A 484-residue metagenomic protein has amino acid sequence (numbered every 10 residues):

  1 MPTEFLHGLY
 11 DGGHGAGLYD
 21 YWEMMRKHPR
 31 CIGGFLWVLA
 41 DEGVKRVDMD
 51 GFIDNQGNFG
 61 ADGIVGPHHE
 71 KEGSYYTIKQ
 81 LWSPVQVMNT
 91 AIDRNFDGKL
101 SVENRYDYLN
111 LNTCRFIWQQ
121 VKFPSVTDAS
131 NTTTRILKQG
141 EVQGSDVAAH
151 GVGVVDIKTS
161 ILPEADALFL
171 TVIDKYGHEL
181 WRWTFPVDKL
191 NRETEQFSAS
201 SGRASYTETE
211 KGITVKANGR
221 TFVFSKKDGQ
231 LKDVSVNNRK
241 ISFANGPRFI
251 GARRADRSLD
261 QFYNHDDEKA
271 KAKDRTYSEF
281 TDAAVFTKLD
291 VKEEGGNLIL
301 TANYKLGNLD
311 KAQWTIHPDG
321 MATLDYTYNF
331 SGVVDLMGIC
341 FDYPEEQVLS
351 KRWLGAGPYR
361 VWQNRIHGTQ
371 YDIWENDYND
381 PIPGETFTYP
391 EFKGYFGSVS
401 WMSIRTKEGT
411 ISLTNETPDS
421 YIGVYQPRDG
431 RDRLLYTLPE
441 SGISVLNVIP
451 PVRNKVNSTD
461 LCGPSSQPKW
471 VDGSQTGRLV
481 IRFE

Functional and structural regions predicted by a protein language model:
M1-S101, R105-N112, I117-T134: Extended substrate-binding grooves/exosites of carbohydrate-active enzymes
H69, Y76, S83-Q86, T90-A91 (+2 more regions): Extracellular/periplasmic ectodomains of large secreted or surface enzymes and adhesion receptors
N95, S145-V152, D472-T476: Solvent-exposed, conformationally flexible loop/turn segments
G98, N112-F116, D166-L168, K232 (+1 more regions): Short beta-strand/loop motifs in extracellular/secreted proteins, especially within beta-sandwich accessory domains
K99-Y106, D156, L168-V172, G219 (+1 more regions): Buried hydrophobic-core signal for structured, non-transmembrane domains
R115-F169, I173: Intrinsically disordered, low-complexity Pro/Gly/Ser/Thr-rich segments with frequent PxxP/GP/PP motifs and embedded
T133, T159-S198: Terminal connector regions
I161-E164, N191-E484: Beta-strand/loop-rich accessory regions of lumenal/periplasmic or secreted enzymes, predominantly carbohydrate-active
